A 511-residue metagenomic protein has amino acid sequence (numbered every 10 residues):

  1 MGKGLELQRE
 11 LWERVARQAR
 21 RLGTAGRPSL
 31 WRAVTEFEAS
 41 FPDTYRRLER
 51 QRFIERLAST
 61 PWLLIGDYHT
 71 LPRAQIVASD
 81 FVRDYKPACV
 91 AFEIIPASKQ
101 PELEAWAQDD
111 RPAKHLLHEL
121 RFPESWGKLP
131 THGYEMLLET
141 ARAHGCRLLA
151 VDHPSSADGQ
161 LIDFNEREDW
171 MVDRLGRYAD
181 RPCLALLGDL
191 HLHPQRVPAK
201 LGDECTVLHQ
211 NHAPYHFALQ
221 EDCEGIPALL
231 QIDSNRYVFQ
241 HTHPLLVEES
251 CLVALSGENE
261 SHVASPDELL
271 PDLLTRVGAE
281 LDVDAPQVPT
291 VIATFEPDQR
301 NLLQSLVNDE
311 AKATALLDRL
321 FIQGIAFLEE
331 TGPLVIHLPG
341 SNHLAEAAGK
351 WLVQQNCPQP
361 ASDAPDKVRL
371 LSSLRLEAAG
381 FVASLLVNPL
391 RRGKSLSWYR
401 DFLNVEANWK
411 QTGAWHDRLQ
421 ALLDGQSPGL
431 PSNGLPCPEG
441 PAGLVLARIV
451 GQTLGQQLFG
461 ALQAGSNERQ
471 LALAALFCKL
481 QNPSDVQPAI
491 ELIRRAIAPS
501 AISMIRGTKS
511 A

Functional and structural regions predicted by a protein language model:
M1-A511: Compositional signal for N-terminal targeting/processing segments
